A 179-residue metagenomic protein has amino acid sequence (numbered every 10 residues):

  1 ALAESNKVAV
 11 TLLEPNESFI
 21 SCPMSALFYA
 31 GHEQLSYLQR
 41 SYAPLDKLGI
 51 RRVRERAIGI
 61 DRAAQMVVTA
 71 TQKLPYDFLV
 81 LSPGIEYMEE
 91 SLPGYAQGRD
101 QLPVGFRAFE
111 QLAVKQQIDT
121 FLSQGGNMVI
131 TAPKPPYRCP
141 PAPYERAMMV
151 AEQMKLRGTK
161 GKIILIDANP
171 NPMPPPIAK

Functional and structural regions predicted by a protein language model:
A1-R51, P136-P176: Beta1-alpha1 glycine-rich phosphate/pyrophosphate-binding loop at the start of Rossmann-like nucleotide-binding domains
I50-E145, M149-G158: FAD-binding core/adjacent interface of flavoenzyme oxidoreductases
L79, P176-K179: A cross-taxonomic marker for long C-terminal extensions/tails that follow the last structured domain
